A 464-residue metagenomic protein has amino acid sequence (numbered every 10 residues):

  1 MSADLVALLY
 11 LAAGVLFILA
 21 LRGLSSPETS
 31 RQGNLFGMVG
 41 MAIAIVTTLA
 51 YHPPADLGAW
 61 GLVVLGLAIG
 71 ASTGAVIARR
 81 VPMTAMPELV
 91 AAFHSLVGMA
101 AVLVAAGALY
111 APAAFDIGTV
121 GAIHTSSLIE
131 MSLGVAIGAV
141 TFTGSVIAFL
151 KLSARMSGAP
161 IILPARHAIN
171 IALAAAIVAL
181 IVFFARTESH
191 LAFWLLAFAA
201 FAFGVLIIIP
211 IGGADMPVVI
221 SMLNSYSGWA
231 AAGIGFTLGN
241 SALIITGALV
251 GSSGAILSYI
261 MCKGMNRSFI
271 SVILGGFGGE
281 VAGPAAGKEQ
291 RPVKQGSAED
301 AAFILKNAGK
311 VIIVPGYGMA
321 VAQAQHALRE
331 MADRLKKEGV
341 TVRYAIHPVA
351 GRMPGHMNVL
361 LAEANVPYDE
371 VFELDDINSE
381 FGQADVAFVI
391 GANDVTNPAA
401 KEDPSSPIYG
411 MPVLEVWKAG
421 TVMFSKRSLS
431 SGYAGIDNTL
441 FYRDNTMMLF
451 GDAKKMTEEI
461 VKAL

Functional and structural regions predicted by a protein language model:
M1-G14, P54-S72, S127-F142, E188-A199: Structural signature of hydrophobic alpha-helical transmembrane segments
G14-I18, F36-T48, L62, G66-G70 (+11 more regions): Alpha-helical transmembrane segments in multi-pass membrane proteins
L16-T29, A71-V90, S145-P160, F203-M216 (+1 more regions): C-terminal ends of transmembrane helices
R31-G40, V63-L65, A85-V97, P160-I171 (+1 more regions): Cytoplasmic-side transmembrane-helix entry/capping segments in multi-pass membrane proteins
T48-V64, V76-A85, V102-V120: Transmembrane alpha-helix boundary signature
G107-G121, R186-L191, V218, S225-I245: Transmembrane helix-loop junctions at the membrane interface of multipass transporters and ion channels
L249-A308: Membrane-interfacial segments at transmembrane helix termini in multi-pass membrane proteins
E289-L464: Structured cytosolic domains appended to multi-pass membrane proteins
